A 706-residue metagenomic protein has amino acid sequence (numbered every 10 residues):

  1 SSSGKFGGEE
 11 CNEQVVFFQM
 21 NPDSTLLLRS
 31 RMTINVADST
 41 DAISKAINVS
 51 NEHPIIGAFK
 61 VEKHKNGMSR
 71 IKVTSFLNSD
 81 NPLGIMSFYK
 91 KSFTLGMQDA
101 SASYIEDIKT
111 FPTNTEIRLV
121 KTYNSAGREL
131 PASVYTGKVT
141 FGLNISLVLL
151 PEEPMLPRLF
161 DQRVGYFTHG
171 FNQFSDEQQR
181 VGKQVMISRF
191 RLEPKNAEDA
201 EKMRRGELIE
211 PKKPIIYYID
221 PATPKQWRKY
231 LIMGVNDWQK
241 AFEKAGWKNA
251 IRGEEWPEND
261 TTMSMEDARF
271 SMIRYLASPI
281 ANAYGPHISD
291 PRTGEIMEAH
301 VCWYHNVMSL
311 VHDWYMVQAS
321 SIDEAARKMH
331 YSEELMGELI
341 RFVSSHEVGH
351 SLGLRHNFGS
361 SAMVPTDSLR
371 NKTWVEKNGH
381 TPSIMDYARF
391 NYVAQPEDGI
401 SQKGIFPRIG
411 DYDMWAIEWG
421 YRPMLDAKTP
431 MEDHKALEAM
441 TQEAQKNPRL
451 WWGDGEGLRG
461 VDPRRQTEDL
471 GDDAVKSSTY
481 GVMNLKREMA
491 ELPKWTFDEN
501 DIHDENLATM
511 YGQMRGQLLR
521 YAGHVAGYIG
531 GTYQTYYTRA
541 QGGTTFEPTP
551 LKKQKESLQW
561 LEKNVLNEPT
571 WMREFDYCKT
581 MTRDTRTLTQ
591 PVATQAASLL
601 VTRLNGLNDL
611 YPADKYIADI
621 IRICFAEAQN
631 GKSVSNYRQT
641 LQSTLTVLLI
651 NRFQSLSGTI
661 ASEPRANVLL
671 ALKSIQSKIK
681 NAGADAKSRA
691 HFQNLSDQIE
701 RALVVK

Functional and structural regions predicted by a protein language model:
S1, W227-G234, Q239-F242, E333-S361: Conserved catalytic-core segments centered on acid/base and nucleophilic motifs
S2-T223, A241, A245, A250 (+5 more regions): Auxiliary tRNA-acceptor-end handling modules of aminoacyl-tRNA synthetases
D176-E177, P224, R228, H330 (+5 more regions): Hydrophobic alpha-helical scaffolding
E255-L276, E338-Q395: The catalytic-center signature of Zn2+-dependent metalloproteases
Y284, S289, E295-W303, S344-L352 (+2 more regions): Extended catalytic-interface subdomain
S361-K706: Conserved catalytic/binding loops enriched for acidic/polar residues
